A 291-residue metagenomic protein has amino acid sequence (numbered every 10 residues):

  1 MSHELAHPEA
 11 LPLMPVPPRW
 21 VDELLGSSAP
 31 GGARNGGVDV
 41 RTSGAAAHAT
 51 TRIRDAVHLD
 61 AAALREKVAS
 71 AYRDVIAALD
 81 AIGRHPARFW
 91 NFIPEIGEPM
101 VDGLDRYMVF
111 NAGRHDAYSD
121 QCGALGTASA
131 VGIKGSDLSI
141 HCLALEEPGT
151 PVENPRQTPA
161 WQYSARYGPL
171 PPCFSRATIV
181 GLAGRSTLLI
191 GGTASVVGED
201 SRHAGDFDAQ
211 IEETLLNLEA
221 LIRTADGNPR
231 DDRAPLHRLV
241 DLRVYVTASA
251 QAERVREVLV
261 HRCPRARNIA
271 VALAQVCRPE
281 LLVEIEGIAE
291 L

Functional and structural regions predicted by a protein language model:
M1-L216, A220-L291: N-terminal presequence-like segments and the immediate start of the first folded domain
